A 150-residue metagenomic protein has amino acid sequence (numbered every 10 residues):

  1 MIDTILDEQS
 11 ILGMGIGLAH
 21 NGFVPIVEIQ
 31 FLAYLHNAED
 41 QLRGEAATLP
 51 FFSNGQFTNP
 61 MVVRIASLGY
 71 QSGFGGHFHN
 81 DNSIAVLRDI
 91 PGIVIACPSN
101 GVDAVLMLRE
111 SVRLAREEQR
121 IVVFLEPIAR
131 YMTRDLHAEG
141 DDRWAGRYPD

Functional and structural regions predicted by a protein language model:
M1-D3: Short pre-catalytic strand/loop immediately N-terminal to key active-site residues, enriched for Gly-Thr
I5-S10, I16-D150: Conserved thiamine diphosphate
